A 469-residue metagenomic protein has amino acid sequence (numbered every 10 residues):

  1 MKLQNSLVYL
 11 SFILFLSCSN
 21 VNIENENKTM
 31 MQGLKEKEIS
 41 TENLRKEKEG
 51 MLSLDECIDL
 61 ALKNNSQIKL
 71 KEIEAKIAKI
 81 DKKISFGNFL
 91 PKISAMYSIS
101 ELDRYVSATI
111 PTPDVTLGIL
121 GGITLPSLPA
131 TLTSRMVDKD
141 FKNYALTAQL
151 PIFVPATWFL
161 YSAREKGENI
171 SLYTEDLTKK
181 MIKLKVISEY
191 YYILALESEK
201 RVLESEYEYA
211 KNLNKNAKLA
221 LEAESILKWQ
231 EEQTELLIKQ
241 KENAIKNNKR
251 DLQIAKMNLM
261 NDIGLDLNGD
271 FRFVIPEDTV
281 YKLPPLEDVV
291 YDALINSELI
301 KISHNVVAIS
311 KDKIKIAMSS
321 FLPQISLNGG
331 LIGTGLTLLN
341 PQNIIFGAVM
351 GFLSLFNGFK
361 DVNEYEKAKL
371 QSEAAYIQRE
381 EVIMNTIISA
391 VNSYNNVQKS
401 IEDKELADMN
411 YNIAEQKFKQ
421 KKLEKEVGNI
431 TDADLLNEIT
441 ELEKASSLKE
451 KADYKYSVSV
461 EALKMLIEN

Functional and structural regions predicted by a protein language model:
M1-V8: Bacterial N-terminal signal peptides that target proteins for export
Y9-S17: Bacterial N-terminal signal peptides
C18-I23, L52, I80, K179-D292 (+7 more regions): Periplasmic alpha-helical coiled-coil/stalk elements that build and connect Gram-negative outer-membrane
S19-S98, R104-Y105, S225, D266-A308 (+1 more regions): Bacterial Sec-pathway N-terminal export signals of envelope proteins
C57, N64, K71, L150 (+23 more regions): Amphipathic alpha-helical coiled-coil segments and their boundaries
K92-L177, K301-K313, M318-V382: Small/polar-residue-enriched beta-strand and adjacent coil segments characteristic of outer-membrane beta-barrel
N248, E298, A452: Metallo-beta-lactamase
